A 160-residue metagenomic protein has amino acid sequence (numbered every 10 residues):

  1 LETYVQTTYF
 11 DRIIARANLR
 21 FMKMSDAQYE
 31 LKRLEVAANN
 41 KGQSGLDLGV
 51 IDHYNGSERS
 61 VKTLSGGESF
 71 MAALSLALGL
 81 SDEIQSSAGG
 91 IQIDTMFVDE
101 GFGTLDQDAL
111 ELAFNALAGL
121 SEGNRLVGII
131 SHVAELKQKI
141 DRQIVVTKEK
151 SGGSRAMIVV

Functional and structural regions predicted by a protein language model:
L1-V160: Terminal ABC-like ATPase head and other globular end-domains that cap long coiled-coil arms in SMC/Rad50/SbcC-family
